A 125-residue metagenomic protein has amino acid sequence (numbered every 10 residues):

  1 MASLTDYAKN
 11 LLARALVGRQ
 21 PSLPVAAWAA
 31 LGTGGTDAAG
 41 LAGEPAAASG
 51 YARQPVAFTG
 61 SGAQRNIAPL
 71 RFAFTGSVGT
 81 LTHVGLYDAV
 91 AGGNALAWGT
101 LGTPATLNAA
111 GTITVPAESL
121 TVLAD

Functional and structural regions predicted by a protein language model:
M1-V84, D88-D125: Small cysteine-rich, disulfide-bonded extracellular modules of the LU/uPAR three-finger superfamily and closely related
